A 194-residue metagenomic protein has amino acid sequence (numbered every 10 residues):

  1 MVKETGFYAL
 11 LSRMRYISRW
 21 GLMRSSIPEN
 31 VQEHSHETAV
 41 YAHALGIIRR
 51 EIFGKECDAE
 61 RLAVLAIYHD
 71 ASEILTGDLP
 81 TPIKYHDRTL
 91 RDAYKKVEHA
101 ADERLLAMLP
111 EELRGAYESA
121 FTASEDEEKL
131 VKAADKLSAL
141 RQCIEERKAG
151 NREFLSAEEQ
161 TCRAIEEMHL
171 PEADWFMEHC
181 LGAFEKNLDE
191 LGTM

Functional and structural regions predicted by a protein language model:
M1-M194: Alpha-helical, largely C-terminal catalytic domains that coordinate divalent metal ions via clustered Asp/Glu/His
